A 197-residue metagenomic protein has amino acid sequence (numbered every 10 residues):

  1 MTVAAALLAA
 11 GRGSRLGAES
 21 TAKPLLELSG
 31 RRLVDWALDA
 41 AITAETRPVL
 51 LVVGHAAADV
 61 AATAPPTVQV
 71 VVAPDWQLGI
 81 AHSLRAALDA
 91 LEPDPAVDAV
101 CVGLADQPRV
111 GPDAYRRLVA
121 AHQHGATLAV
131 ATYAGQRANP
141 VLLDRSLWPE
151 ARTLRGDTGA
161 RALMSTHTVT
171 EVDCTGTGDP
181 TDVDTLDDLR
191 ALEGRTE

Functional and structural regions predicted by a protein language model:
M1, A5, T153-E197: Conserved alpha/beta core of the MobA/IspD/sugar-nucleotide pyrophosphorylase nucleotidyltransferase superfamily
T2-R137, R145, T166-T175: Nucleotide and nucleotide-moiety/phosphate-recognizing core
S20, A151-L154: Short, solvent-exposed loop/turn segments at secondary-structure boundaries
D39, T43, V110, L143 (+3 more regions): A generic signature of intrinsically disordered, low-complexity regions enriched in glycine/proline and charged/polar
Q107, N139-L142, R152, P180-T181: A residue-level structural signature of the nucleotidyltransferase/glycosyltransferase Rossmann-like core
Y115, L147-A151, L189: A generic structural signal for short hydrophobic patches within well-formed alpha-helices
A138-P149, L186: Conserved nucleotide-sugar donor-binding and metal-coordinating catalytic region shared by glycosyltransferases
